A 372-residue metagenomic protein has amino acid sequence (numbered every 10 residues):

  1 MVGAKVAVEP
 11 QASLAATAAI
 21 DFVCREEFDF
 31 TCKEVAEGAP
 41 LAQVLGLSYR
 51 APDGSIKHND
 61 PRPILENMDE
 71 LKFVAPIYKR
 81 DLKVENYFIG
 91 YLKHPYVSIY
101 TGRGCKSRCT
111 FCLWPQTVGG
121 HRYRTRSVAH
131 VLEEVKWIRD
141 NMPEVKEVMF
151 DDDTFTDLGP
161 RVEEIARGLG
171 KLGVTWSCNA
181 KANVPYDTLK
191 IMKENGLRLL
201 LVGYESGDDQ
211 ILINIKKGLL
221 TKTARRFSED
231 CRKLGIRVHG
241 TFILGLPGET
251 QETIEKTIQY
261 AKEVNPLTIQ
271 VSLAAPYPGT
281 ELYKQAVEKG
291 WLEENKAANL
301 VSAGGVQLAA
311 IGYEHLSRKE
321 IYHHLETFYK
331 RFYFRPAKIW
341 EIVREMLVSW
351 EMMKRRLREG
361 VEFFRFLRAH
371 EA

Functional and structural regions predicted by a protein language model:
M1-A4, N179, T241: Structural motif
M1-N67, L273-A275, G279: Glycine-rich beta-alpha loop elements in corrinoid/cobalamin-binding modules across cobalamin-dependent enzymes
V8-A12, S107, F111, Q210 (+4 more regions): Flexible glycine/acidic-rich beta-alpha junction loops that bind and position SAM and/or redox cofactors in anaerobic
A18, A42, P143, N195 (+1 more regions): Structured loop/turn residues at beta-strand edges in well-structured enzyme cores
F28, L189-G207, L267-P276, K296: Non-cysteine beta-strand/loop elements that form the S-adenosyl-L-methionine
P52, E281-K284, W291-A372: Radical SAM enzyme core and accessory elements
P52, I56, R62-L82, Y283-G305: Mobile, glycine-enriched helix-loop/loop "lid" segments at the mouths of ligand-binding/catalytic clefts that gate
V74-H239, L246, Q251, Q259: Radical SAM [4Fe-4S] cluster-binding motif and immediate context
